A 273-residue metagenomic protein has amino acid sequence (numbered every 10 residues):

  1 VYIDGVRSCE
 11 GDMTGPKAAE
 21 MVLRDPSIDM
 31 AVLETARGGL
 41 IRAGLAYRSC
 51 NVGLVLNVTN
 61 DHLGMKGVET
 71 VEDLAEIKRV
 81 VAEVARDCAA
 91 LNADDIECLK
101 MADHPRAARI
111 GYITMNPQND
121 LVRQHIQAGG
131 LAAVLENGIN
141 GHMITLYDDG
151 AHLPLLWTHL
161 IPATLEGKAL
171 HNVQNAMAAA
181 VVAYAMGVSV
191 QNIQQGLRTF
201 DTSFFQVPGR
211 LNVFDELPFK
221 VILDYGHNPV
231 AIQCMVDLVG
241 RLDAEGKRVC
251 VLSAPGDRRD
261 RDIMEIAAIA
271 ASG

Functional and structural regions predicted by a protein language model:
V1-I3, N140-D149: Short polybasic amphipathic segments
I3, R7-Y112, P117-Q124, P229-Q233: Flexible active-site lid/hinge loop adjacent to a nucleotide/diphosphate and Mg2+-phosphate binding pocket
D4, E10-G11, L146-Y147, P154-L155 (+1 more regions): Short capping micro-motif at the N-terminus of alpha-helices
V6, D149, L217-F219: Well-ordered beta-strand scaffold positions
V52, P154-G273: Nucleotide phosphate-binding/pyrophosphate-handling subdomain across enzymes that bind or process nucleotide phosphates
A107-G138, L197-F200, N212: Beta-strand->loop->alpha-helix junctions that form or flank phosphate-binding loops in nucleotide-handling enzymes
P117-L131, A151-L153, G167-N172, N192: Active-site glycine/GP-rich loop and adjacent strand/helix microenvironment that borders small-molecule binding pockets
G138-N140, Q206-V207: Short, flexible loop/turn motifs enriched in small residues
